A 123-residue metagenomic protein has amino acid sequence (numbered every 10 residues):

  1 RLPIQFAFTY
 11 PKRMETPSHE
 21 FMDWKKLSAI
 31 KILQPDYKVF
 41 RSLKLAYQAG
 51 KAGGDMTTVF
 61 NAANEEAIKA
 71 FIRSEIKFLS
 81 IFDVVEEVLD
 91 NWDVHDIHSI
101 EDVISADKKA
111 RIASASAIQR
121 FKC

Functional and structural regions predicted by a protein language model:
R1-C123: Catalytic, metal-anchored helix/loop core of enzyme active sites in primary metabolism
